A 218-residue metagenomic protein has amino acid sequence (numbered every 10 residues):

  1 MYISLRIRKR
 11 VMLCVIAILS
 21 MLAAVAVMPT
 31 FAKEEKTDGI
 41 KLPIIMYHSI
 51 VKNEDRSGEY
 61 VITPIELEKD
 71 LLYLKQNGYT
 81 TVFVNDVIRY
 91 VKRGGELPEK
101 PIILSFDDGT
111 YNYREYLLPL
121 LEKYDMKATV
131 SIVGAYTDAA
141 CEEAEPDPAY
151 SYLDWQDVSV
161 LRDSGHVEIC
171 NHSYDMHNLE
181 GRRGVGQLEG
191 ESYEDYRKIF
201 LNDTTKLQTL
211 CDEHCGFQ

Functional and structural regions predicted by a protein language model:
Y2-I18: N-terminal Sec-pathway targeting helices
C14, A24-I102: N-terminal pre-catalytic segment of deacetylase/amide-hydrolase enzymes
I45, S49-K52, S57, K100-I102 (+1 more regions): Metal-dependent polysaccharide deacetylase catalytic core of the NodB/CE4 family, i.e., the active-site-bearing domain
V61-K75, D108-Y111, P148-D157: Aromatic- and glycine-enriched glycan-recognition loops and surfaces that form the carbohydrate-binding subsites
T63, L120-K123: Glycine-rich, phosphate-binding/catalytic loops in enzymes
E99-P101, S105, N112-L117: Membrane-embedded segments
F106-G109, S173: Active-site metal-binding loops of divalent metal-dependent hydrolases
